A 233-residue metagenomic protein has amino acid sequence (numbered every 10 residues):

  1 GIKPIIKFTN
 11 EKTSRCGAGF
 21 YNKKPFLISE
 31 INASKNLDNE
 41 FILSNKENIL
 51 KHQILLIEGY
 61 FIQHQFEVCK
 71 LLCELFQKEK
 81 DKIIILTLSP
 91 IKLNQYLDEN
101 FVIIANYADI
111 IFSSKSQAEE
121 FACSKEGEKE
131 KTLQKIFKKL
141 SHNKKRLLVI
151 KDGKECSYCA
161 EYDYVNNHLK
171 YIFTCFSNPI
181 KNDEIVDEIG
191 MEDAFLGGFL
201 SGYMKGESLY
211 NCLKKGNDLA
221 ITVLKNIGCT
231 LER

Functional and structural regions predicted by a protein language model:
G1-L56, D81: Conserved N-terminal subdomain of the carbohydrate kinase-like
P4, I84-L86, L148: Hydrophobic beta-strand scaffold residues
P4-I5, E40-S44, K70, Y96-N100 (+3 more regions): A generic local structural motif
I31-K35, P90, S116-Q117, P179-N182: Short, acidic/turn-prone active-site loops that include or flank metal/cofactor- and phosphate-binding residues
E47-L50, I103-N106, N143: Structured loop/turn residues at beta-strand edges in well-structured enzyme cores
H52, I110, L147-V149: A residue-level structural signature of the nucleotidyltransferase/glycosyltransferase Rossmann-like core
I54-K135, E155-S157, Y162-D163: Conserved beta-alpha-beta core of the PfkB/ribokinase-like small-molecule kinase fold
E126-R233: Conserved phosphate-binding/catalytic region of the ribokinase-like
